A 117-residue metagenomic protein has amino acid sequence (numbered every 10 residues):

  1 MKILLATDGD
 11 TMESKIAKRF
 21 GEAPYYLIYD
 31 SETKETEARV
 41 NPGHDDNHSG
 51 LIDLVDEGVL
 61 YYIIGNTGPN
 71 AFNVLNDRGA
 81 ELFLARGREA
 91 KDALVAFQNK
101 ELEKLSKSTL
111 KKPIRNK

Functional and structural regions predicted by a protein language model:
M1-D45, S49, D56-E57, D77 (+1 more regions): Non-catalytic interface/targeting segments
I52, F72-N73: Alpha-helical segments flanking ligand/cofactor-binding loops in enzyme cores
G65: Conserved residues at the C-terminal ends of beta-strands
